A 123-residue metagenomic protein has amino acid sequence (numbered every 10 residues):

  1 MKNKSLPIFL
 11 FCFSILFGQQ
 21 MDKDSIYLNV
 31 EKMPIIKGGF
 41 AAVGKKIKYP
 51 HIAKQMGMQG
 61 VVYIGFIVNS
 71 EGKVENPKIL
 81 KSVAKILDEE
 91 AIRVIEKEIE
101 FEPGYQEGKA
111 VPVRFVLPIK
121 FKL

Functional and structural regions predicted by a protein language model:
M1-K2: N-terminal secretory signal peptides that target proteins for export/translocation
S5-P7, F17-L123: Charge-biased low-complexity segments
